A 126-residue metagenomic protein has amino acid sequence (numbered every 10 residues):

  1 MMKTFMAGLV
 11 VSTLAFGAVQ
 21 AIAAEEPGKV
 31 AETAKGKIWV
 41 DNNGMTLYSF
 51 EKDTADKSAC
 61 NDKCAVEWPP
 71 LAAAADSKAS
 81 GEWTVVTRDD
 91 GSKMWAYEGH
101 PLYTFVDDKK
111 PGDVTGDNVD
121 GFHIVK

Functional and structural regions predicted by a protein language model:
M1-L9: Bacterial N-terminal signal peptides that target proteins for export
T4-F5, Q20-K126: Compact beta-sheet-dominated domain cores in extracellular/mature segments
G8-G17: Bacterial N-terminal signal peptides
